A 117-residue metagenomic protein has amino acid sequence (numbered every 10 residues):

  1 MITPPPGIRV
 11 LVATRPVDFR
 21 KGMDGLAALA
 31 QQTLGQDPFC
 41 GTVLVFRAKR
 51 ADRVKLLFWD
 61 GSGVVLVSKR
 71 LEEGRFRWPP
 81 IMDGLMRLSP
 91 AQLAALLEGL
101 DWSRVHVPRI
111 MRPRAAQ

Functional and structural regions predicted by a protein language model:
M1-Q117: Polybasic/polar functional segments that serve as interface/processing modules
